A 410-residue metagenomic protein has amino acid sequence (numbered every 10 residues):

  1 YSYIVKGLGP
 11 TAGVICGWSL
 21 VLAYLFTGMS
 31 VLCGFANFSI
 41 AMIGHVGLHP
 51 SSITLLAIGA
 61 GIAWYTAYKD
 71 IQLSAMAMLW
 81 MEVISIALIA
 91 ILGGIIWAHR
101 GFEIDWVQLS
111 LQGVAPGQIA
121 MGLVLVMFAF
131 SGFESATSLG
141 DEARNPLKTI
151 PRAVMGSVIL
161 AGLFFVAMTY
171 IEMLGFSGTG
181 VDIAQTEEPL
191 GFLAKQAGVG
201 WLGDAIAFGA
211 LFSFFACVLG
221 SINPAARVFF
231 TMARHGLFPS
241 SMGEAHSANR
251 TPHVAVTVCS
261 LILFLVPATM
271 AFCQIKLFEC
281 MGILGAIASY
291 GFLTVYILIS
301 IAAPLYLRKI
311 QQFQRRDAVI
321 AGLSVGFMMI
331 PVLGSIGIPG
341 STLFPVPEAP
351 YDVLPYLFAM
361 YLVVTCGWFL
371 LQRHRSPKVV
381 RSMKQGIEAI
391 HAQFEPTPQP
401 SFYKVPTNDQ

Functional and structural regions predicted by a protein language model:
Y1-A60, W64-Y68, L73, L211-V228 (+2 more regions): Hydrophobic transmembrane alpha-helices that form the core helical bundles of multi-pass secondary transporters
Y1-I4, G9, I40-H45, A153-S221 (+1 more regions): TM-loop-TM module centered on a large, flexible mid-protein loop between adjacent transmembrane helices in multi-pass
L22, A57-Y65, V83, A87-G94 (+10 more regions): Generic alpha-helical transmembrane segments of integral inner-membrane proteins, especially permease/transport modules
N37, A41-S52, I71-E82, A205 (+4 more regions): Transmembrane helix-loop boundary segments of multi-pass membrane transporters
V46-T54, L79-F208, L343-E348, F394: Helix-loop-helix junctions that connect adjacent transmembrane segments in multi-pass membrane transporters
P50-R100, G113-P116, V154-V158, G291-I297 (+2 more regions): Membrane-interface loop-to-helix entry segments
F128, L263, V325-T342: Hydrophobic alpha-helical transmembrane segments in multi-pass integral membrane proteins
S300-I320, G340-Q410: Terminal cytosolic tails of multi-pass membrane transporters, especially the segment immediately following the final
